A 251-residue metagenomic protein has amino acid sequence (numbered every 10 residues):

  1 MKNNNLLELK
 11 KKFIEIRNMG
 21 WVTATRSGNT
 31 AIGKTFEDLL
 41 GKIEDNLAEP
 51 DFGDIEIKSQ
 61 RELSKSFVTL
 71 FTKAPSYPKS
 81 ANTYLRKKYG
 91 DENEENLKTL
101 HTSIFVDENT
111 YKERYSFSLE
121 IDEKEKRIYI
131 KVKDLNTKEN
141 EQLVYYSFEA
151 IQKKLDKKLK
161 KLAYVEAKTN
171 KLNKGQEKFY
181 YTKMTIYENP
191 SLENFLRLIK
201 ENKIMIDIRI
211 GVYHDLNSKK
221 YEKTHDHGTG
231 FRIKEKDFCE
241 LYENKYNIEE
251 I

Functional and structural regions predicted by a protein language model:
M1-G53, S59-I251: Nucleic-acid endonuclease domains
